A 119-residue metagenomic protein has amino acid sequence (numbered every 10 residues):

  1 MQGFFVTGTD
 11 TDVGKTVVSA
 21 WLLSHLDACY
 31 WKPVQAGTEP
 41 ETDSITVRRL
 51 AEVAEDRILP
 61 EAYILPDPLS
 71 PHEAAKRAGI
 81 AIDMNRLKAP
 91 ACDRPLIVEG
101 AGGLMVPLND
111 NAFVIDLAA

Functional and structural regions predicted by a protein language model:
G3, D12, V17-A81, R86-P90: N-terminal phosphate/diphosphate-binding loop that engages ATP/GTP or pyrophosphate donors across diverse enzyme folds
G3, W21, G103-A119: Conserved catalytic-core segment of NTP-binding enzymes
T7-G8: Residues at the beta-strand->loop junction immediately N-terminal to the Walker
R86-N109: Switch II (G3) loop of P-loop NTPases
